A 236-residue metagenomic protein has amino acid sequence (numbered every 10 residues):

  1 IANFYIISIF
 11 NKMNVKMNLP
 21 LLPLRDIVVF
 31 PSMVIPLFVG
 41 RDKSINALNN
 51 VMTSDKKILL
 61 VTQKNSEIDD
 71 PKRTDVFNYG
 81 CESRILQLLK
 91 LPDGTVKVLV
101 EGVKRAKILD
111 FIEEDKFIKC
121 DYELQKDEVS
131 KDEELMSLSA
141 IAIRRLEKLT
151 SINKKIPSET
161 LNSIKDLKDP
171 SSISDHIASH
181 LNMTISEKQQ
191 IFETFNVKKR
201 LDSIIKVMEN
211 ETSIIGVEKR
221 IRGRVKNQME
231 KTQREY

Functional and structural regions predicted by a protein language model:
I6-Y236: N-terminal low-complexity, acidic/polar interaction/targeting segments
